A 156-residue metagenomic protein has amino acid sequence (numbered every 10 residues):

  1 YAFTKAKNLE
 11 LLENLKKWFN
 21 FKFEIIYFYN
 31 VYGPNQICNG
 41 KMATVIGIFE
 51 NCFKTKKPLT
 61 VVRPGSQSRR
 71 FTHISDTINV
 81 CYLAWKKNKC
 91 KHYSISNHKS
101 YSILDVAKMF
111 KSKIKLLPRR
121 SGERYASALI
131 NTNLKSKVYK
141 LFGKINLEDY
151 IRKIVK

Functional and structural regions predicted by a protein language model:
T4-K7: Active-site helix of classical SDR
L9-N35, T60, I114: Conserved beta-loop-beta element that borders a ligand/cofactor-binding pocket
F28-V31, G47-T60, S68-S94: Alpha-helical substrate-binding/gating segment
F53, C81-W85, A107-F110, I151-V155: Hydrophobic "lid"/C-terminal helical patch of Rossmann-like NAD(P)-dependent dehydrogenase/epimerase domains
P64, H92-Y93, Y101-A107, S112-N131: C-terminal "lid/loop" region of Rossmann-like NAD(P)-dependent oxidoreductases
T77, C81, I95, V106 (+2 more regions): Non-catalytic, hydrophobic alpha-helical segments
H98: Conserved short acidic donor-positioning loop in nucleotide-sugar-dependent glycosyltransferases
F142-K156: Amphipathic terminal alpha-helices
